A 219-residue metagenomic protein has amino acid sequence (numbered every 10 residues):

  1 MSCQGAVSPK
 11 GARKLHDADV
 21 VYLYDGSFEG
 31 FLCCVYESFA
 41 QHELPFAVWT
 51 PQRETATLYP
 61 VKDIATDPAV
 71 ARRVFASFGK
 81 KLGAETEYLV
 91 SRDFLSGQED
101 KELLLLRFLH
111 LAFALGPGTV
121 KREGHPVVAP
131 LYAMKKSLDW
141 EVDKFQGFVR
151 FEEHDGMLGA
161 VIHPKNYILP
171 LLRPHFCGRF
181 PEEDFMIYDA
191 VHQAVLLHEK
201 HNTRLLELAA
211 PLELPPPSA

Functional and structural regions predicted by a protein language model:
S2-C3, V7-P68: N-terminal ordered "arm"
G30-Q41, L106-L111, P174-G178: Short, hydrophobic/amphipathic alpha-helical patches that form generic packing surfaces within helical domains
Y36, F180-E182, P211-A219: Ampiphathic alpha-helical segments that act as solvent-exposed interaction surfaces
F46-W49, R72-F75, D184-Y188, A210-L214: Glycine-rich loops and low-complexity Gly/Arg-rich segments that provide flexible linkers or classic glycine-based
W49-K144: Charged, alpha-helical interface segments at or near domain boundaries
V61-V74, N202-P217: Acidic, Ser/Thr-rich peripheral helices and adjacent loops at domain boundaries
G118-A210: Internal, well-folded beta-alpha domain core
